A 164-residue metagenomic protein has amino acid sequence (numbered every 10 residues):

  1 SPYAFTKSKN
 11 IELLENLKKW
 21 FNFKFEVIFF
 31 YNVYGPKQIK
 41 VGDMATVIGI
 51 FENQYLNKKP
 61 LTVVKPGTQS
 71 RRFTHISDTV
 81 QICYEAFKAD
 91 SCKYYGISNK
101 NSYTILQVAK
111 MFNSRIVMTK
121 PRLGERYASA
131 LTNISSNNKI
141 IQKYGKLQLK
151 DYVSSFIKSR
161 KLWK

Functional and structural regions predicted by a protein language model:
S1-P2, E26: Conserved Rossmann-fold NAD(P)-dependent oxidoreductase catalytic core, especially the SDR/UDP-sugar
Y3, Y31-A45, K65-I76: Glycine-rich "substrate-gating" loop/helix at the edge of Rossmann-like oxidoreductase active sites
T6-K9: Active-site helix of classical SDR
I11-K37, T62, I116: Conserved beta-loop-beta element that borders a ligand/cofactor-binding pocket
L17, F51, I82-A86: A short, amphipathic alpha-helix embedded in the catalytic core of nucleotide-handling enzymes
D43, V47, F51, T132-N133: Activation loop
L56-K164: C-terminal substrate-binding subdomain of Rossmann-fold SDR/epimerase-dehydratase oxidoreductases
